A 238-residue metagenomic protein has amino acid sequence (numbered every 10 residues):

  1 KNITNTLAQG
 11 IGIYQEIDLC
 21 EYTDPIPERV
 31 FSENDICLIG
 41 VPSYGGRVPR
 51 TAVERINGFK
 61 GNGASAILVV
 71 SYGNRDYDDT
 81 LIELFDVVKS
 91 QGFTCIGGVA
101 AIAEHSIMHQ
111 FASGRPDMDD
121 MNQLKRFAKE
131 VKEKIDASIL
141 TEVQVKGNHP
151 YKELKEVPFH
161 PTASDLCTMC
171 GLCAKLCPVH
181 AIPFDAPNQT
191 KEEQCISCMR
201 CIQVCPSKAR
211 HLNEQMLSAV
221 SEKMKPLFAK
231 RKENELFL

Functional and structural regions predicted by a protein language model:
K1-T23, P27-E156, Q215-E222, P226-L238: FMN-binding flavodoxin-like domain, especially the glycine-rich phosphate-binding loop
Y14, C37, R55, S71 (+4 more regions): Functionally constrained cores in energy, signaling, and assembly domains
R75-D76, D165, E193: Residues that cap or flank secondary-structure elements
L81-E83, Q194-S197: Generic detector of contiguous secondary-structure segments
F127-K134, C170, L176-H180: Short hydrophobic alpha-helical module
E142-P178: A mid-sequence, solvent-exposed acidic-amphipathic segment
A163, L172-T190, I196, R200-L217: Iron-sulfur cluster-binding cysteine motifs and their immediate structural context in ferredoxin-like electron-transfer
